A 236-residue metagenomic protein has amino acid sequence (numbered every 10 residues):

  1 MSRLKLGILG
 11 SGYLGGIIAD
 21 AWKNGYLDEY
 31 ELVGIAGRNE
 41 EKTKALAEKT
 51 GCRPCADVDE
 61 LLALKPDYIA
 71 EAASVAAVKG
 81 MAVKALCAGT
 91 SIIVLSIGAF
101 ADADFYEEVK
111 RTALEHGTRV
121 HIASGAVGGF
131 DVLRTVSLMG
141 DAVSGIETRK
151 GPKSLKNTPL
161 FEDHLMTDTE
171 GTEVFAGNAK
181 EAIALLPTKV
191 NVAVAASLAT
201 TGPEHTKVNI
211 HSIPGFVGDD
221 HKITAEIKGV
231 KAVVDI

Functional and structural regions predicted by a protein language model:
M1-A45: N-terminal Rossmann-like dinucleotide-binding module
L9, I17-I18, H121, V127-I236: Active-site-lining helix/loop region of Rossmann-like oxidoreductase modules
E31-G34, D67-I69, T118-V120: Short active-site oxyanion
A45-G51: Short, conserved SAM-binding/catalytic segment of Class I S-adenosyl-L-methionine-dependent methyltransferases
C52, A88-S91, E115-T118: A short helix->loop->beta-strand "cap" motif at the edges of active sites that frequently abuts
C55, E71, V94, V120-S124: General beta-strand structural signal in soluble alpha/beta enzymes
A56-C87, A99-A103: Beta-loop-alpha module in the N-terminal Rossmann-like domain of NAD(P)-dependent dehydrogenases, especially those
I97-T118: Rossmann-fold NAD(P)-binding glycine/threonine-rich loop
